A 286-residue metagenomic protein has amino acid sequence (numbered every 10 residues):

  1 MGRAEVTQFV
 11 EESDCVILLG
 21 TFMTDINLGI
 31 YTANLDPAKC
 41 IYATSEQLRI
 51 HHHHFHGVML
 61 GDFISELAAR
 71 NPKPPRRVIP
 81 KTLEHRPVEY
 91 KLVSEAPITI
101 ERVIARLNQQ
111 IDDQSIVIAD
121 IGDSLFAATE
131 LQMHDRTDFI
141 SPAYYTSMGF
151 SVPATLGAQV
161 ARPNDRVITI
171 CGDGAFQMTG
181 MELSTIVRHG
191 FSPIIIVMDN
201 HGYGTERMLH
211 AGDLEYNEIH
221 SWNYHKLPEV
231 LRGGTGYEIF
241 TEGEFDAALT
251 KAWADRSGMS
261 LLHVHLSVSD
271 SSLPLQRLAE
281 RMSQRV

Functional and structural regions predicted by a protein language model:
M1-I41, H134-N164, Q177-M181, G212 (+2 more regions): Glycine-rich, anion-gripping cofactor-binding loops and their flanking helix/strand elements in enzyme active sites
F9-E12, R76-Y90, L209-T250: Conserved thiamine diphosphate
M23, N27-I30, K251-V286: Glycine/aspartate-rich loop-and-adjacent alpha/beta segment that forms the canonical ThDP
T24-D25, Q47-H51, L125-F126, T146-M148 (+3 more regions): Short gly/pro/ser/thr-enriched loop/turn and capping motifs at secondary-structure boundaries
I41-V78: Terminal amphipathic helices with adjacent charged low-complexity linkers/tails
T82-Q159, N164, S283: Active-site diphosphate/adenylate-binding microenvironment
N164-T185, M198: DG-centered beta-turn motif at the end of beta-strands
V187-E206: A glycine-rich helix N-cap at a beta->alpha junction
